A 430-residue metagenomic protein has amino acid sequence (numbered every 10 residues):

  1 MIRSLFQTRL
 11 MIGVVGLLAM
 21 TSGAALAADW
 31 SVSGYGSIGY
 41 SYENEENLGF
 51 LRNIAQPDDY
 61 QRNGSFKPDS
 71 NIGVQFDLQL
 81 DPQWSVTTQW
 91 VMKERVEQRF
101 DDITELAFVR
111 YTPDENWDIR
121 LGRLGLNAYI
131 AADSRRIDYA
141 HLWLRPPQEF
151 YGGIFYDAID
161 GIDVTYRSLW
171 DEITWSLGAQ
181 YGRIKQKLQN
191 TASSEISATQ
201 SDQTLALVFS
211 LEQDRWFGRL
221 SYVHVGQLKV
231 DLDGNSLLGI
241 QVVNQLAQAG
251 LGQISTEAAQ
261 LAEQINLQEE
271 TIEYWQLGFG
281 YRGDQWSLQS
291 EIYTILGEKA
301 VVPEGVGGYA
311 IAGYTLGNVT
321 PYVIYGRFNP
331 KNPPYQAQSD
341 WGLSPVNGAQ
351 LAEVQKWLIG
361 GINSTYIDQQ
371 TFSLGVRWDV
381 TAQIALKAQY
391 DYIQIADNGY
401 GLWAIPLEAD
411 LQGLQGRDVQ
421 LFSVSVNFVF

Functional and structural regions predicted by a protein language model:
I2-I12: Bacterial N-terminal signal peptides that target proteins for export
M11-S22: Bacterial N-terminal signal peptides
A27-I54, Q420: Transmembrane beta-strand segments of Gram-negative outer membrane beta-barrel proteins
D29-Y35, G39-S41, R62-K187, S201 (+3 more regions): Outer membrane beta-barrel
S41-S70, A192-I196, P406-G413: Surface-exposed strand-loop-strand hairpins of Gram-negative outer-membrane beta-barrel proteins
E45-N47, Y222, G234-F430: Outer-membrane beta-barrel pore domains
S65-D69, R99-T104, F155-D157, S197-D202 (+5 more regions): Transmembrane beta-barrel outer-membrane domains
I196-L237: Loop-centered beta-sheet repeat module
